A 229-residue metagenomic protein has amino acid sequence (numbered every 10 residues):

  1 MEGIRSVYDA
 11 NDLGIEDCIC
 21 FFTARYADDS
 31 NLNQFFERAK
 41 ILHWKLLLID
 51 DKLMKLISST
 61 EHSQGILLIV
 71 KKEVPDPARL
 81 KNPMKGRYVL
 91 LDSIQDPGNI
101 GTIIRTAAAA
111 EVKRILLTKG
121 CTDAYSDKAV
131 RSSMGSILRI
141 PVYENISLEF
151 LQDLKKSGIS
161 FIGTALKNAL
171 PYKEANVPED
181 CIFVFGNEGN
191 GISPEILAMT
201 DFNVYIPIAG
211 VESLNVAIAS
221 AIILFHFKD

Functional and structural regions predicted by a protein language model:
M1-E61: N-terminal positively charged helical leader segments and presequences
G3, Q95-T102, S213-I218: Amphipathic alpha-helical repeat scaffolds
D12, A27, R38-I41, L47 (+1 more regions): RNA substrate-binding interface of SAM-dependent RNA methyltransferases
R25-A27, K52, P75, G120-T122 (+2 more regions): Short, acidic/turn-prone active-site loops that include or flank metal/cofactor- and phosphate-binding residues
G65, A108-A110, A124, K128-S136 (+1 more regions): Structured adenosyl-cofactor binding patch, chiefly the S-adenosyl-L-methionine
L68: Glycine-rich phosphate-binding loops that contact phosphosugars or nucleotide phosphates
G163-V211, V216: Active-site/ligand-binding-proximal alpha/beta "capping" segment
